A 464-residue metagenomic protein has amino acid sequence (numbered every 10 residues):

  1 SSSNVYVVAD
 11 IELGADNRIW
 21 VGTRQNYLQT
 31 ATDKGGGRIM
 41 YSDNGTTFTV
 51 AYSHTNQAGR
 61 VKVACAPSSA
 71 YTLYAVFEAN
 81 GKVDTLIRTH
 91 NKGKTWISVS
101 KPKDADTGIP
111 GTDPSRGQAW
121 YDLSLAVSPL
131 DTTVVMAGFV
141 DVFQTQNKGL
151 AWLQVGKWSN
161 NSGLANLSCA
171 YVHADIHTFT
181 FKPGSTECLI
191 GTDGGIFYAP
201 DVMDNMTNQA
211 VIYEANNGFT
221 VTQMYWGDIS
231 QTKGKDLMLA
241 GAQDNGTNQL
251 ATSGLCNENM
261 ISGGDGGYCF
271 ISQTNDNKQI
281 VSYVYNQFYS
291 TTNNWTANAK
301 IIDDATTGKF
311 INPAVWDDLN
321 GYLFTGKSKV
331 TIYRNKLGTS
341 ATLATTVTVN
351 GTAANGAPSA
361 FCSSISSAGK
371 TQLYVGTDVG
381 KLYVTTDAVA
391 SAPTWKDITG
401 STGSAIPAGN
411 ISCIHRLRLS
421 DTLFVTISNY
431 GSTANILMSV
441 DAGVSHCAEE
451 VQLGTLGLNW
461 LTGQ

Functional and structural regions predicted by a protein language model:
S1-Q464: Beta-propeller blade termini and top-face loops
